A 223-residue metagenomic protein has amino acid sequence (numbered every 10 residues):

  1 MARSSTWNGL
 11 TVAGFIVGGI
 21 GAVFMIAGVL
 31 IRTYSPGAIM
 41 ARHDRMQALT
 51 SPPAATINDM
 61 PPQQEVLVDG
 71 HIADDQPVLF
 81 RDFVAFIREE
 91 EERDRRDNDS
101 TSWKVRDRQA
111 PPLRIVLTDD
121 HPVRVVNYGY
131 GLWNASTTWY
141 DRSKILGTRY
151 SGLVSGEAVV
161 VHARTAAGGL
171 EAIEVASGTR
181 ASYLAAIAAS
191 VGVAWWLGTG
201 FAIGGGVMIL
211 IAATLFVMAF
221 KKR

Functional and structural regions predicted by a protein language model:
A2-R223: OB-fold and OB-like single-stranded nucleic-acid-recognition modules and their adjacent interaction interfaces
